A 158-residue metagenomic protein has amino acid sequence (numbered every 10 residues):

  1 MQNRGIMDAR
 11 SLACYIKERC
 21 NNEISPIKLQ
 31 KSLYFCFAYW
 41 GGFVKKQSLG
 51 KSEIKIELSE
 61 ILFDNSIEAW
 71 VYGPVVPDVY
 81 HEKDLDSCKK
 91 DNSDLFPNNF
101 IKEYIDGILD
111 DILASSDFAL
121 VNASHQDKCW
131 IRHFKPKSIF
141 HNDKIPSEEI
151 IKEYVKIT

Functional and structural regions predicted by a protein language model:
M1-T158: Domain-edge interaction signal
